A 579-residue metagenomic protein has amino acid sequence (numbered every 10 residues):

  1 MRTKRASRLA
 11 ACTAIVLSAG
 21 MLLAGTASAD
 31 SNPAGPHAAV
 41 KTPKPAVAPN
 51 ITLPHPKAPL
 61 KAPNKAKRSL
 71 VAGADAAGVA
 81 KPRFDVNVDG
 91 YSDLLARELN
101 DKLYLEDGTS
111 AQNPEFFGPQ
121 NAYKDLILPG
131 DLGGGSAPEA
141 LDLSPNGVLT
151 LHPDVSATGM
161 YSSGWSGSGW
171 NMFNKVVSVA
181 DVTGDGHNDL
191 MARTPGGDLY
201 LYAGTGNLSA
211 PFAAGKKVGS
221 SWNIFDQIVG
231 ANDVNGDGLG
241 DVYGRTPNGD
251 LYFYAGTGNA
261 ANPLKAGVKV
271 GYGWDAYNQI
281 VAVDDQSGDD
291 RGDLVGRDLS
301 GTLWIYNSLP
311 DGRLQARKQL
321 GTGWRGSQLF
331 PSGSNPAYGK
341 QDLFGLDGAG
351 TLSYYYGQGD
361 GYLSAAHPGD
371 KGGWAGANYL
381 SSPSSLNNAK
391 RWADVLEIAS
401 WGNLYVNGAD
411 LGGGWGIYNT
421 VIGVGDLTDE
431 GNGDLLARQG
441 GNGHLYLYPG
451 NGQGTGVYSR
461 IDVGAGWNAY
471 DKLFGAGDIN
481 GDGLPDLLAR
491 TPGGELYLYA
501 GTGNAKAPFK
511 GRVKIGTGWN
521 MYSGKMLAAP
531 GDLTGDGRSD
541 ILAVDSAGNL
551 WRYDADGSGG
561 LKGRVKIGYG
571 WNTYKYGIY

Functional and structural regions predicted by a protein language model:
R2-Y579: Trp/Gly-enriched beta-strand/coil motifs that build multi-repeat beta-propeller-like domains and related W-rich binding
